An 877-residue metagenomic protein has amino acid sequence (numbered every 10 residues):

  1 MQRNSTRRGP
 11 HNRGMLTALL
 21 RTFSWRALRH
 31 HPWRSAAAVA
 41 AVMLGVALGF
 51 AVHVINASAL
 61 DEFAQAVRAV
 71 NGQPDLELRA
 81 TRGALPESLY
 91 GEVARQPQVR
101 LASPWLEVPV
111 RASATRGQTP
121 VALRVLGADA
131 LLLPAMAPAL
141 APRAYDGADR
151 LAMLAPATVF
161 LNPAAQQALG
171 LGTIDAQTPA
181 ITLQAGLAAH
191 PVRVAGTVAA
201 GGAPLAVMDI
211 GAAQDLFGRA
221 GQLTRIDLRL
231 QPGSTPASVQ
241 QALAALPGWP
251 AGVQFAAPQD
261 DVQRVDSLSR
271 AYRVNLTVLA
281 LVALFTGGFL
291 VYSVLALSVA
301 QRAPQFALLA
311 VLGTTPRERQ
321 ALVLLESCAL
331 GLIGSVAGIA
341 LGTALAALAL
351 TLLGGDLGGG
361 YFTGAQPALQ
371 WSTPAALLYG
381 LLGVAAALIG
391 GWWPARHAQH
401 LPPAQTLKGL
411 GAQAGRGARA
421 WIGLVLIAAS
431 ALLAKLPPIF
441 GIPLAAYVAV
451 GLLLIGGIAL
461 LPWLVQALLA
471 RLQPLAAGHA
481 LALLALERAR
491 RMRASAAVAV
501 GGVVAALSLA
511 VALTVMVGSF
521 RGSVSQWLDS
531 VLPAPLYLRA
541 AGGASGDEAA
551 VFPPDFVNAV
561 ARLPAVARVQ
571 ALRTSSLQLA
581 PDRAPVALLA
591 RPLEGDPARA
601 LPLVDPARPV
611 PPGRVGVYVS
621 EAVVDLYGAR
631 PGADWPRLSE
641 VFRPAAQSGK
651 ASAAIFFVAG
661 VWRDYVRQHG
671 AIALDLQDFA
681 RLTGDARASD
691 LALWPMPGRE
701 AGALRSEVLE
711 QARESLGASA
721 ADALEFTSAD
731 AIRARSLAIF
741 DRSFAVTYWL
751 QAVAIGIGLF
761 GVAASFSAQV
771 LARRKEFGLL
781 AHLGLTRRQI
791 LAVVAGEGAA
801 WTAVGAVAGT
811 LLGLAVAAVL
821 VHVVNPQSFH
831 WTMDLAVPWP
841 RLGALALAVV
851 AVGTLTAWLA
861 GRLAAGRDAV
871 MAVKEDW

Functional and structural regions predicted by a protein language model:
T6-W25, H30-F285, L297-A300, L528 (+2 more regions): Membrane transport/envelope proteins' first extracytoplasmic loop
R8-A18, R26-R29, W33-A41, A242 (+7 more regions): Alpha-helical transmembrane segments, especially those used as permease/efflux helices and single-pass anchors
P32-A57, R270-A307, C328-L341, L382-I389 (+6 more regions): Hydrophobic alpha-helical transmembrane segments of multi-pass inner-membrane transport and secretion
V46-Q73, A296, L345-L357, P438-L472 (+3 more regions): Alpha-helical transmembrane segments
E77-L78, R82-A84, W463-G613, Y618-E621 (+2 more regions): Juxtamembrane segments of multi-pass membrane proteins
S293-L295, A329-Y361, P374-H400, V425-I439 (+4 more regions): Small-residue-rich transmembrane alpha-helices
H400-G415, L863-W877: Short cytosolic juxtamembrane segments of multi-pass membrane proteins
